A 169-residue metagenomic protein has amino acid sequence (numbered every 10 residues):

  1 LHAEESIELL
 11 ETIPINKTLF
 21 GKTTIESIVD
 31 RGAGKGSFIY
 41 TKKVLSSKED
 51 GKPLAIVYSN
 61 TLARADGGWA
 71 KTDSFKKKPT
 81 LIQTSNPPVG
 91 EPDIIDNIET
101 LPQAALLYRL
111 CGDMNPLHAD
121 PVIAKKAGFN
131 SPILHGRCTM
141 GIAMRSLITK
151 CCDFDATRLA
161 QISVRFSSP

Functional and structural regions predicted by a protein language model:
L1, E5-L10, K48-E49, L107 (+3 more regions): Active-site helix/loop of acyl-thioester processing domains in fatty-acid/polyketide metabolism, spanning hotdog-fold
E4-D96, Q161, F166-P169: HotDog/MaoC-like acyl-thioester-processing domains
G21, G36-S37, F129-S131, T139: A general, composition-driven signal for non-globular sequence regions
T61-L134, I148: Catalytic strand-loop segment that frames the active site of acyl-thioester-processing enzymes
